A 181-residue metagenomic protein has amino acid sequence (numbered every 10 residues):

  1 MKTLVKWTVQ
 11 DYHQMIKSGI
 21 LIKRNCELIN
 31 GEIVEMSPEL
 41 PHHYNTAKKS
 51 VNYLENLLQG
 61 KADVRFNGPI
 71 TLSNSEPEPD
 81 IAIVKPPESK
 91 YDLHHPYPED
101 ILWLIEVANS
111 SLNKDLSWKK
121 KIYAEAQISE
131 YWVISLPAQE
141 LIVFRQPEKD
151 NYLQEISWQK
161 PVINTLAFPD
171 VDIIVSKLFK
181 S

Functional and structural regions predicted by a protein language model:
M1-S181: Gly/Pro/Ser/Thr-rich low-complexity, intrinsically disordered segments predominantly at protein N-termini
